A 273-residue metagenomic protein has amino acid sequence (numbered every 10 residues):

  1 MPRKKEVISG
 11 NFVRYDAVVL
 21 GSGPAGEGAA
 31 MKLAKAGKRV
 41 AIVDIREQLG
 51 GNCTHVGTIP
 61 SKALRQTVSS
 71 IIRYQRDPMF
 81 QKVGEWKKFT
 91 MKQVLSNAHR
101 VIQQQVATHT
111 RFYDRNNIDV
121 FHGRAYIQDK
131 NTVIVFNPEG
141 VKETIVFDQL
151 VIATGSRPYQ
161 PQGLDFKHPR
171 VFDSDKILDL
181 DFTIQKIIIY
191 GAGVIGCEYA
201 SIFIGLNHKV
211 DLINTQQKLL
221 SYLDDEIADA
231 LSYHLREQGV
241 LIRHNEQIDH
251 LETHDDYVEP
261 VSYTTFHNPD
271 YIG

Functional and structural regions predicted by a protein language model:
P2-Y15, P24-A25, K32-K38, D44-T183 (+6 more regions): Glycine-rich flavin
Y15-D16, G196: A broad helix-preferring feature
G21-G26, G155, G191-G196: Conserved phosphate-binding and hydrolysis motifs of nucleotide-dependent enzymes
R39-V40, V210: Hydrophobic anchor at the start of a short beta-strand that flanks the dinucleotide cofactor-binding loop
D181-K218, Y222-L223: Rossmann-like NAD(P)H-binding beta-loop-alpha module
I272: Single conserved hydrophobic/aromatic residue that forms the stacking wall/gate of nucleotide- or nucleobase-binding
